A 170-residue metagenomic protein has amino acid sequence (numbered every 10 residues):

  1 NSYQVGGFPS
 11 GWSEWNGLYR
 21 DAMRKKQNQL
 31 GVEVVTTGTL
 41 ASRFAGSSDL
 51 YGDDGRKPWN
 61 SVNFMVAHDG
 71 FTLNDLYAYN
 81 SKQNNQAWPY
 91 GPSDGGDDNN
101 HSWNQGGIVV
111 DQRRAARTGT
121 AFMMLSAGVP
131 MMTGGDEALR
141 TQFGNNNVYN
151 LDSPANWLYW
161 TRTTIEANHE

Functional and structural regions predicted by a protein language model:
N1-G134, A138, Y149: Conserved alpha/beta catalytic core and glycan-binding cleft of carbohydrate-active enzymes
A138-E170: Extended hydrophobic/aromatic segments used for targeting, binding, or gating
